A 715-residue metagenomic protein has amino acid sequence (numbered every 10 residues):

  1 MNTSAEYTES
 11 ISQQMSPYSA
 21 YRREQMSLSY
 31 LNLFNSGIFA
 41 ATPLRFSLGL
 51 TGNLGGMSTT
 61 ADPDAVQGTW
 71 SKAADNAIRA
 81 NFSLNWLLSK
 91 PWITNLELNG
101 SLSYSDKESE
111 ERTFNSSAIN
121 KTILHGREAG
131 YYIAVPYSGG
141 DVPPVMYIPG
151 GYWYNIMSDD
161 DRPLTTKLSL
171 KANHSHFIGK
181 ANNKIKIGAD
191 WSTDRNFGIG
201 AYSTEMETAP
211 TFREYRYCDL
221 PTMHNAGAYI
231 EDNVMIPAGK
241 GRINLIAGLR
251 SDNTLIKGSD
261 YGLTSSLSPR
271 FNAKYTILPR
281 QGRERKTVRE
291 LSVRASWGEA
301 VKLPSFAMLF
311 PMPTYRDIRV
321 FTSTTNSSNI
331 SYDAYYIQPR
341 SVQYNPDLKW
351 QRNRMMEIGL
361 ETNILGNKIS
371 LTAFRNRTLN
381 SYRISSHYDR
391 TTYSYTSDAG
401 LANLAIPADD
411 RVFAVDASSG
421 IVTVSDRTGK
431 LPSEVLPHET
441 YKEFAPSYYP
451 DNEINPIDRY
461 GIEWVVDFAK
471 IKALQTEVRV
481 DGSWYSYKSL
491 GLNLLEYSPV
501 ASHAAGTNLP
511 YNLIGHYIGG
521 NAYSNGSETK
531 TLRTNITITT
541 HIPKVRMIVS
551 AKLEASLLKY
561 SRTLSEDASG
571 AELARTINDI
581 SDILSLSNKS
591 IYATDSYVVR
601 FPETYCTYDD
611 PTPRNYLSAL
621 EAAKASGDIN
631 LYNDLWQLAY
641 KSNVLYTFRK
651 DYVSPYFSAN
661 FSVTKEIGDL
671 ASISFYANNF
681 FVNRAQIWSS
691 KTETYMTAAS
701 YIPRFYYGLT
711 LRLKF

Functional and structural regions predicted by a protein language model:
M1, Y7, R22-L28, N76-F82 (+12 more regions): Hydrophobic, lipid-facing positions within transmembrane beta-strands of outer-membrane proteins
N2, F34-F46, G56, S89-L96 (+9 more regions): Repeated loop/turn-to-beta-strand initiation elements of outer-membrane beta-barrel proteins
A5-I11, L50-G56, L102-E108, W191-F197 (+13 more regions): Transmembrane beta-strands of outer-membrane beta-barrel pores
N32-G55, S71-D260: Face-selective signature of the C-terminal outer-membrane beta-barrel domain
N99-S101, R294, R319, N326-S447: Membrane-embedded beta-barrel scaffold of Gram-negative outer-membrane proteins
D219-K368, T372-R377: Structural signature of Gram-negative outer-membrane beta-barrels, strongest in the C-terminal barrel of TonB-dependent
A238-K240, S394-D579: Gram-negative outer-membrane beta-barrel transporters
K286, T378-N380, Y395, A555-S642 (+2 more regions): C-terminal beta-signal and adjacent terminal beta-strands/loops of Gram-negative outer-membrane beta-barrel proteins
